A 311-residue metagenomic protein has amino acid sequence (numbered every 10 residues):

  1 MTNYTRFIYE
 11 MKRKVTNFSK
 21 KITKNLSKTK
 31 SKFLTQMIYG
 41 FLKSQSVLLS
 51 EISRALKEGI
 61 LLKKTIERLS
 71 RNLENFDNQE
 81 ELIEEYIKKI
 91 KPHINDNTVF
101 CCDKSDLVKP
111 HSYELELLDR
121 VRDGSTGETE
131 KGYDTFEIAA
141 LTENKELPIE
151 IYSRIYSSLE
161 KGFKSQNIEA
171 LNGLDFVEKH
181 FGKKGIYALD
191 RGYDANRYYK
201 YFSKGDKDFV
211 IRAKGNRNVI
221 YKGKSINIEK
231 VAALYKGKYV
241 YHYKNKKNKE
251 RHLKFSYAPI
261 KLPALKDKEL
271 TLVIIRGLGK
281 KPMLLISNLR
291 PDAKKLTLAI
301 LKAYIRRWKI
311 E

Functional and structural regions predicted by a protein language model:
M1-L48, A55, T98, H111-Y113 (+1 more regions): Single, function-defining residue in the core of a domain
L42-S46, I60, D77: Short alpha-helix boundary/capping elements
E51-R54, E84-E85: Short coil/turn segments at secondary-structure boundaries
A55-R68: Short, basic interhelical loop/turn and adjoining N-cap of the next helix at nucleic-acid- or acidic-partner-contacting
I66-N144, K254-S256: Active-site-proximal, Lys/Arg-enriched surface segment that forms a nucleic-acid-binding/basic interface patch
